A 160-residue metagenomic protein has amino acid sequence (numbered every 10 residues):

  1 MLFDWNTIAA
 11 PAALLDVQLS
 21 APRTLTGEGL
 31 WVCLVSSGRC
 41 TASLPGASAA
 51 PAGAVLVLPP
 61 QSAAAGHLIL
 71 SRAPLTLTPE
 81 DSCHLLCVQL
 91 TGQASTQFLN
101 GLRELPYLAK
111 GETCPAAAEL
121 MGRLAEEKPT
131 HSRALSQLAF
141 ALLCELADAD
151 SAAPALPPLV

Functional and structural regions predicted by a protein language model:
N6-Y107: N-terminal regulatory/effector-sensing and dimerization cores that precede helix-turn-helix DNA-binding domains
S95-V160: Amphipathic alpha-helical segments enriched in hydrophobic/aromatic residues interleaved with Lys/Arg
